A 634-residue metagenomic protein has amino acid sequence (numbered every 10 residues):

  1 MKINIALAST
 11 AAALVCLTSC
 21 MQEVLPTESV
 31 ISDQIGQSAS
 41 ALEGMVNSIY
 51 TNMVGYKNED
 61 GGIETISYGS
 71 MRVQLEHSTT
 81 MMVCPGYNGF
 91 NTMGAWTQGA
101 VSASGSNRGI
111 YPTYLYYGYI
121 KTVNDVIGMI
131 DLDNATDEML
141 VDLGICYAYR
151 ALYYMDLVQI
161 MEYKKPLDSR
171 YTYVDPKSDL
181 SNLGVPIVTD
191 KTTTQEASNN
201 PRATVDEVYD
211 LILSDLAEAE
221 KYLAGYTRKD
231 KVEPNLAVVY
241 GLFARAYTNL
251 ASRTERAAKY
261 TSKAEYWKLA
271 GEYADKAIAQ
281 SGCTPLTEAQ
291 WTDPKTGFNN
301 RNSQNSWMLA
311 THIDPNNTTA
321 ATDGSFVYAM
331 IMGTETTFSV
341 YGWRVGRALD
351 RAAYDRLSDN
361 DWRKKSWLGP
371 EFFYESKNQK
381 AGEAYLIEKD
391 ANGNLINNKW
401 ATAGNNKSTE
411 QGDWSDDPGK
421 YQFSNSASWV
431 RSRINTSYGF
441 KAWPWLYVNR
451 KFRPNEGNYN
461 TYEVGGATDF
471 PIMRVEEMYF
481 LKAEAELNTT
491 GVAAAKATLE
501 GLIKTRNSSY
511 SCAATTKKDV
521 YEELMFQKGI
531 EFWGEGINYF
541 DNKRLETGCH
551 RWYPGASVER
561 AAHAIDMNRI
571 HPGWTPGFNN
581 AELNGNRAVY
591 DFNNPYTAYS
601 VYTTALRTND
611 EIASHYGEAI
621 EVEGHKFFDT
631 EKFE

Functional and structural regions predicted by a protein language model:
I3, A8, V15-E43, I212 (+2 more regions): Bacterial Sec-dependent N-terminal signal peptides
C20-Q74, D133, G342-V345, A353-D359 (+5 more regions): Membrane-proximal, proline-rich intrinsically disordered regions
I31-D33, S67-R72, M161-S181, G225-Y328 (+1 more regions): Short, surface-exposed recognition loops and adjoining beta-strand edges that mediate ligand/DNA contacts, enriched
G55-Y56, E265, A279-E463, T468 (+3 more regions): Extended ligand-binding clefts on enzyme/binding-domain cores
Y87-K164, N199, A203-V208, A217-K229 (+2 more regions): Conserved, well-structured interaction surfaces
